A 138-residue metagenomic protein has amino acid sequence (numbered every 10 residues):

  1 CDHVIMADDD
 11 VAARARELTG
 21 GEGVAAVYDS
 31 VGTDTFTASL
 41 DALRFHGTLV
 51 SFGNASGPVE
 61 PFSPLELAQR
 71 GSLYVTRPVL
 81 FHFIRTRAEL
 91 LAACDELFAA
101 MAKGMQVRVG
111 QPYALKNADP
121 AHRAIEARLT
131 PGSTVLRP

Functional and structural regions predicted by a protein language model:
C1-T35, T86: Adenosine-nucleotide cofactor-binding segment
T19-G20, R44, A102, E126: Residue-level signal for alpha-helix termini/capping positions
A25-Y28, T48-S51, V107-G110: Short catalytic-loop micro-motif centered on adjacent basic/acidic residues
D34-K103, P138: Glycine-rich phosphate-binding loop and adjacent beta-alpha segment of Rossmann(oid) nucleotide-cofactor-binding
R87-P138: C-terminal hydrophobic helical "lid"/dimerization subdomain of Rossmann-like NAD(P)H-dependent oxidoreductases
